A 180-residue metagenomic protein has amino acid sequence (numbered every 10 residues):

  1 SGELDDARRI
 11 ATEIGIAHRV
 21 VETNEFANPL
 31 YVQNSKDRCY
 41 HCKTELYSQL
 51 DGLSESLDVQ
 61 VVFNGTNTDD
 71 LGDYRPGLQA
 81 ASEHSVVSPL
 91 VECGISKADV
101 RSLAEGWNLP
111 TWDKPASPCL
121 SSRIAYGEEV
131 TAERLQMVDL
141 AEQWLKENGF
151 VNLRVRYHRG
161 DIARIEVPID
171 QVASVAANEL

Functional and structural regions predicted by a protein language model:
S1-G106, E147, A163, N178-L180: ATP-dependent adenylation/nucleotidyltransferase module used to activate substrates
E3, E142, E166: Acidic-residue sensor for enzyme active/binding pockets
I16-R19, W112, V172: Secondary-structure boundary/capping residues
F26, A125-G127, I169-V172: A short, flexible beta-alpha/helix-coil linker loop
Y47, T131-V138, A177-L180: Generic alpha-helical secondary structure
V91, I95-L145, G149-R159: Mid-to-C-terminal catalytic subdomains of enzymes that bind/position adenosyl phosphate moieties or nucleic-acid
R159-G160, R164-E179: A short interface-forming secondary-structure element
